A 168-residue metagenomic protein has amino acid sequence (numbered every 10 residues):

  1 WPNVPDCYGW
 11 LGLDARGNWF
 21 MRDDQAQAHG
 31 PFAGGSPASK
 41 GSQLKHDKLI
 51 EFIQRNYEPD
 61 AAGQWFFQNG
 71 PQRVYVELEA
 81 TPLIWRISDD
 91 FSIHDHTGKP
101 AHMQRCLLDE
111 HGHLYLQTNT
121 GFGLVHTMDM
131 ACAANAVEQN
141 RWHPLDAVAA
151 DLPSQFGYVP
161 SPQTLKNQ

Functional and structural regions predicted by a protein language model:
W1-H46: Long alpha-helical, hydrophobic tracts
G12-L13, N56-E58, L83-W85, M103-L108: Short, exposed beta-strand/loop patches in secreted or surface proteins that constitute
R16, D24-Q25, G70, L78-A80 (+1 more regions): Surface loops and adjacent helix of pleckstrin homology
W19, S39-P59, Q64: Compact, well-ordered interaction domains used in eukaryotic information-processing assemblies
M21, W65-Q68, H113-T118: Generic recognition of long tandem-repeat/solenoid scaffolds
A26-H29, R73-V74, P82-I84, F122-L124: Short, surface-exposed beta-strand-loop junctions and turns on beta-sheet-rich folds
D60-A101: Ordered, amphipathic secondary-structure segments that act as subunit-interaction surfaces in large macromolecular
D95, M103-Q168: Glycine-rich, aromatic-bearing surface loops/beta-hairpins
